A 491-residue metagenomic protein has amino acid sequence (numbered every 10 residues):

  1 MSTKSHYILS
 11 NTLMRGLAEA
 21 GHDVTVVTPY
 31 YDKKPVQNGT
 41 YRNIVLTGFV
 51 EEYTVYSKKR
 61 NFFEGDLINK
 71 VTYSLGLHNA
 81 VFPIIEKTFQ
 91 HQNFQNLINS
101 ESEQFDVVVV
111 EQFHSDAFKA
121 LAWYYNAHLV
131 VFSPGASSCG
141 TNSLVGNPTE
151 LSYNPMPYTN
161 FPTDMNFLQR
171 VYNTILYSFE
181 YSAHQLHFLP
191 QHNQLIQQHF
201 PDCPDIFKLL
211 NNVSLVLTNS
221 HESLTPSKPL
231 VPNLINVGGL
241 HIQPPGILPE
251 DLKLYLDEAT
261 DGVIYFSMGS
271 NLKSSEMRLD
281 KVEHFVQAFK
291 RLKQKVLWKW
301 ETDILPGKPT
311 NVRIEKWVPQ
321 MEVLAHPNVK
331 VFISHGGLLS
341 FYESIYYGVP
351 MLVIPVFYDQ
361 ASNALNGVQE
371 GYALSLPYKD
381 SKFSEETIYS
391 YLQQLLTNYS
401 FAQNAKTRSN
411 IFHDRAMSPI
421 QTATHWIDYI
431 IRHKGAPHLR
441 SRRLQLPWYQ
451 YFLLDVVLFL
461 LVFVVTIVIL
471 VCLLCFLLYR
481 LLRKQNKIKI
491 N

Functional and structural regions predicted by a protein language model:
M1-D66, S102-E103, K119, W123-Y124 (+7 more regions): Signal-peptide-cleavage-adjacent N-terminal segments of secreted and extracellular proteins
L9-S10, N211-N212, P226-K308, R313 (+1 more regions): Conserved catalytic-core segment of nucleotide-activated headgroup transferases in glycan assembly
L13, P83-T163, E222-L224: Conserved nucleotide-sugar donor-interacting segment of glycosyltransferase catalytic cores, predominantly GT-B
K58-A117, D164-F207, N211: Conserved nucleotide-sugar donor-binding subdomain of glycosyltransferases
V110, K316-A364: A donor-sugar binding/catalytic signature common to diverse glycosyltransferases and related nucleotide-sugar
P162, R170-V263, W300-E301, D428-H438: A nucleotide-sugar donor-handling region in carbohydrate enzymes
H199, L209, L217, S384-N491: C-terminal amphipathic helix plus adjacent low-complexity, charged tail appended to glycosyltransferase catalytic
Y358-Y391: Change "using UDP/GDP/dTDP sugars" to "using nucleotide sugars
